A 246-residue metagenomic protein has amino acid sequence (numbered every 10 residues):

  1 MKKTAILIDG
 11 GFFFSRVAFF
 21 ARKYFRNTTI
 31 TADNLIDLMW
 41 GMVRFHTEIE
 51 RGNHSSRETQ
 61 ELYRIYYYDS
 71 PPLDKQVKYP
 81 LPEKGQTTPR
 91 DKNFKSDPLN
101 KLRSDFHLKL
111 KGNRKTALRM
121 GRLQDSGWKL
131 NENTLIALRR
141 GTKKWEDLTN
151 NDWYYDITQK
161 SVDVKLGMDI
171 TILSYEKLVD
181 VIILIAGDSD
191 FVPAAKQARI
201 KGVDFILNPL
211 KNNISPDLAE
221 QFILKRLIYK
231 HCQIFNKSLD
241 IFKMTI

Functional and structural regions predicted by a protein language model:
M1-L138, N150-Y155, D204: Domain-level signal for Mg2+-assisted phosphodiester chemistry and nucleotide/NA-binding surfaces in nucleic-acid
M120-I246: Nuclease catalytic cores that cleave nucleic-acid phosphodiester bonds, predominantly acidic two-metal-ion
